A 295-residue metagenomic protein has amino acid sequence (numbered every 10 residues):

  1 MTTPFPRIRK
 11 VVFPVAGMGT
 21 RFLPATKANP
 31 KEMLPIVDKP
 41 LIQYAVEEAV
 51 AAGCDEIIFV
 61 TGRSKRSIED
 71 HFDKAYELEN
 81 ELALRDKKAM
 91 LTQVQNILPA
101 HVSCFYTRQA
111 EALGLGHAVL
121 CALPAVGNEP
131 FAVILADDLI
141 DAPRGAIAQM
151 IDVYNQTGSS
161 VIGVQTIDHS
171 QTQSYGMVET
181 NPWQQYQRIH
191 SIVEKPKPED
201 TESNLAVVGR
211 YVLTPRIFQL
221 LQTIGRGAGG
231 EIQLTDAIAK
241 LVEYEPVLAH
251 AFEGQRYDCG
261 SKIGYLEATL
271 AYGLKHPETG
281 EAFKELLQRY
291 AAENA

Functional and structural regions predicted by a protein language model:
M1-R7, E285-A295: Basic/polar N-terminal segments that are highly enriched at the extreme N-terminus, encompassing both cleavable
T2-A83, K87, G145-A146: N-terminal glycine-rich phosphate-binding loop and ensuing alpha1 helix
K10, D55-I57, S103, P130 (+3 more regions): Residues at the starts of beta-strands that form the adenosine-phosphate
F13, F59, V133, I162-G163 (+1 more regions): Structural beta-sheet core signal
M33, C104-Y106, S160, V247-A249 (+1 more regions): Conserved beta-strand scaffold positions in the cores of enzyme catalytic domains, especially in NTP/NDP-utilizing
L41-Y44, H117-C121, A237: Well-ordered alpha-helical segments embedded in enzymatic catalytic cores
L78-E81, L91, Q95-T180, L213-P215 (+1 more regions): Conserved beta-loop-beta/alpha segment of the NTase-like Rossmann-fold superfamily that binds/positions NTPs
A132, I151, N155, P182-E285: Catalytic-core segments of class I nucleotidyltransferases/pyrophosphorylases that form NMP-activated intermediates
